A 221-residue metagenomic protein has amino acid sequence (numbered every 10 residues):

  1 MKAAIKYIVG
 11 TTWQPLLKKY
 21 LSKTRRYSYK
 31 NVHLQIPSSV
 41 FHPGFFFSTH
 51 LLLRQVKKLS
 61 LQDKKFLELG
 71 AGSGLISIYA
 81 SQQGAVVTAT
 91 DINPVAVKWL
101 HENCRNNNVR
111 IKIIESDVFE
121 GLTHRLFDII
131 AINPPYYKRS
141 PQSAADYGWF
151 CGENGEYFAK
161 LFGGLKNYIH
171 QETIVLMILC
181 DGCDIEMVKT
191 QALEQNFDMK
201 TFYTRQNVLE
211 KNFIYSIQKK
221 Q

Functional and structural regions predicted by a protein language model:
M1-R26: N-terminal auxiliary segments of SAM/dcSAM-dependent transferases
L21-K23, K30, F213: Residue-level marker for the onset of beta-strands and adjacent loop->beta junctions in well-ordered domains
S28, Q35, I214-Q218: Short, well-ordered beta-strand micro-motif
H33, V40-H42, Y136-Y137: Active-site/binding-pocket entry motifs
S38-R54: Conserved SAM-binding loop and adjacent beta-strand
L53-T123, I129-I132, Y137-R139: Conserved SAM/SAH cofactor-binding pocket of Class I
P94, I114-S216: S-adenosylmethionine
Q221: Flexible, glycine-/basic-rich loop-and-beta segments that form/coincide with the SAM-dependent methyltransferase
